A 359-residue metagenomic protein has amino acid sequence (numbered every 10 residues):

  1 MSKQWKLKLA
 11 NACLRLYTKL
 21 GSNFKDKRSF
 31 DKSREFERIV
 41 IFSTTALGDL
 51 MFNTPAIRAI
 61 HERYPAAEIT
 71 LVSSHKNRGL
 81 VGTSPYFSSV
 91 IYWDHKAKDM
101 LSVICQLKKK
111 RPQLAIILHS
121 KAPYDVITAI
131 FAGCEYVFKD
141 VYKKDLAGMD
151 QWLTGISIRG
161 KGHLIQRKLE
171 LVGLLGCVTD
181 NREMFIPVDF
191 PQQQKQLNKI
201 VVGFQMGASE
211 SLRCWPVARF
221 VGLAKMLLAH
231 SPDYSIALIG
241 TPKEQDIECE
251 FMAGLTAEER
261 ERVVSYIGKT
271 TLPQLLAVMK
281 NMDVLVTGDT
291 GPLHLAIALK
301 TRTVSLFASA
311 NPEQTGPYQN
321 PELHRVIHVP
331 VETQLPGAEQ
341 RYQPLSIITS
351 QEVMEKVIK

Functional and structural regions predicted by a protein language model:
M1-K359: Catalytic machinery of carbohydrate-active enzymes, primarily nucleotide-sugar-dependent glycosyltransferases
